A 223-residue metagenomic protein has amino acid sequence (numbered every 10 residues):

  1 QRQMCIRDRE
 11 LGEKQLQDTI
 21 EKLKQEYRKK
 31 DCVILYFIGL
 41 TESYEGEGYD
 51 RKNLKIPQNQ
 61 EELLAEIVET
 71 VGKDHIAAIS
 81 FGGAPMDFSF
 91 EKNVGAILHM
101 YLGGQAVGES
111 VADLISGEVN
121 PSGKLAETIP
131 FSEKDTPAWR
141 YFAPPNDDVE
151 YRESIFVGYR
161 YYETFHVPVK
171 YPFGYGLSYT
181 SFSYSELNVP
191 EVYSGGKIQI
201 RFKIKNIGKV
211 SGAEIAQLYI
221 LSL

Functional and structural regions predicted by a protein language model:
Q3, R7-L223: C-terminal non-catalytic regions of proteins with extracellular/luminal or membrane-system context
